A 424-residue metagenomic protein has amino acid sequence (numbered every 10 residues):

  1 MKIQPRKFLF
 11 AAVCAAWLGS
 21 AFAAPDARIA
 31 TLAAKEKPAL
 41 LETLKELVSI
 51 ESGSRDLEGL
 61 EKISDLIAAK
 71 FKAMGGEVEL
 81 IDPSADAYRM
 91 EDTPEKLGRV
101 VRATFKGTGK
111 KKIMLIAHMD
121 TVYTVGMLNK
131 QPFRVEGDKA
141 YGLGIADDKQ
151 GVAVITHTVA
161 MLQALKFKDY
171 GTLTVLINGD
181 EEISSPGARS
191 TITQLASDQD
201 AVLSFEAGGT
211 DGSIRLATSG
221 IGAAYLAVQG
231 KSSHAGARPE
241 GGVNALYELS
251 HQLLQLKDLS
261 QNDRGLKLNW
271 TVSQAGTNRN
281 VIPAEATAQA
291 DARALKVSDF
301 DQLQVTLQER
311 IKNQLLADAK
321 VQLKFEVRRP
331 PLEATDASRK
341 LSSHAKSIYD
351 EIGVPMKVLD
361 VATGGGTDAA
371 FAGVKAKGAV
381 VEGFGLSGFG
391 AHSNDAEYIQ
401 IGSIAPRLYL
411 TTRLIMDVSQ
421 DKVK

Functional and structural regions predicted by a protein language model:
M1-F10: Bacterial N-terminal signal peptides that target proteins for export
L18-S20: N-terminal signal peptide c-region/cleavage motif recognized by signal peptidases
A24-L143, A164-L165: Acidic/His- and Gly-rich active-site-bordering loop/insert found across diverse amide/peptide-bond hydrolases
A24-R28, S52, A69-G75, A207-G208 (+4 more regions): Metal-dependent amide/peptide-bond hydrolase catalytic core, centered on the "pita-bread" metallohydrolase fold
K96-G98, D198, S219-I221, P283-E285: Short, solvent-exposed loop/turn segments at the edges of secondary structure
G98-V100, K110, L128, Y170 (+3 more regions): Extracytoplasmic
M114, A140, D200-S204, Y225 (+1 more regions): Short glycine-aspartate micro-motif
Y141-I221, Q261, S419, V423-K424: Acidic/histidine-rich catalytic neighborhood of metal-dependent amide-processing enzymes
